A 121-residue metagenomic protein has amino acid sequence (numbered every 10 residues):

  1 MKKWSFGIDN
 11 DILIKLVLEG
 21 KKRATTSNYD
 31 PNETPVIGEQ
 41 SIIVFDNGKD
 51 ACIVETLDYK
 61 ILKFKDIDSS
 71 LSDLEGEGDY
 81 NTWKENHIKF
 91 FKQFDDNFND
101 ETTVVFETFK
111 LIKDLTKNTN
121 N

Functional and structural regions predicted by a protein language model:
M1-I53, L57-N121: Mixed-charge, low-complexity intrinsically disordered regions
